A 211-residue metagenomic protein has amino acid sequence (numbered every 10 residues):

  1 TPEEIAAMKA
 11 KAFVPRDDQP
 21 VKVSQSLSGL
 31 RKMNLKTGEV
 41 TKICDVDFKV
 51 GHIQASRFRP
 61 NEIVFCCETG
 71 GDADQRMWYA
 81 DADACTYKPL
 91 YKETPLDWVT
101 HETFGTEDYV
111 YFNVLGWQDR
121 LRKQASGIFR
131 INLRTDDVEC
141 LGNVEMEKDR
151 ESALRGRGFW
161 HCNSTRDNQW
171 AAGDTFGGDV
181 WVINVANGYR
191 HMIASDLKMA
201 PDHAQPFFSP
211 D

Functional and structural regions predicted by a protein language model:
T1-P2, P20, D45-C66, E93-N113 (+2 more regions): Conserved beta-propeller blade repeats
T1-Q25, C66-A73, F112-Q124: Short, conserved, GDST-rich strand-edge loop motifs in beta-rich repeat architectures
P2-M8, R16-M33, T37, K42-Q54: Aromatic- and glycine-enriched pocket-lining scaffold segments that form the walls of small-molecule binding clefts
Q25-G29, D72-W78, D119-R130, G177-V182: Structural motif
M33-K49, A80-W98, I131-G158, N184-D202: Multi-bladed beta-propeller domains
R76-E93, W98-T100, F104, Q118 (+2 more regions): Ligand-binding grooves and catalytic loops that recognize ribose/phosphate and carbohydrate rings, and esterified lipid
F159-S195: Structured C-terminal portions of repeat-based eukaryotic scaffold domains
